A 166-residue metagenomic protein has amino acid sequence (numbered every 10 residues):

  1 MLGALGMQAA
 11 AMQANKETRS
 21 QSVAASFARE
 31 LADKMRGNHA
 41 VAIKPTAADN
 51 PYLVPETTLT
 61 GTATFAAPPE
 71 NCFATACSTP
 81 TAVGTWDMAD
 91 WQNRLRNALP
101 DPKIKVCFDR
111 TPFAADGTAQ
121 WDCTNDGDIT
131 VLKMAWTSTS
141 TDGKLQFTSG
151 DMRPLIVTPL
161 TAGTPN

Functional and structural regions predicted by a protein language model:
M1-K16: C-terminal juxtamembrane segment of a hydrophobic transmembrane alpha-helix
K16-V23, R29-N166: Flexible, low-complexity segments enriched in proline/glycine/serine and punctuated by aromatic residues
